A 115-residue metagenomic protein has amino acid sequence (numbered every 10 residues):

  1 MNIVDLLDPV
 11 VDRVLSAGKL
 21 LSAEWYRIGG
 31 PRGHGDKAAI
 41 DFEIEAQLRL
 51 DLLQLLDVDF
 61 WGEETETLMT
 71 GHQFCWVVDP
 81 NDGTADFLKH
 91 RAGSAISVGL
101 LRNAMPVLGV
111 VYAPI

Functional and structural regions predicted by a protein language model:
M1-N81: N-terminal subdomain of lithium-sensitive/metallo-dependent phosphomonoesterases centered on the IMPase/IPPase/PAP
G71-I115: DPxDG-like acidic metal-binding loop motif
